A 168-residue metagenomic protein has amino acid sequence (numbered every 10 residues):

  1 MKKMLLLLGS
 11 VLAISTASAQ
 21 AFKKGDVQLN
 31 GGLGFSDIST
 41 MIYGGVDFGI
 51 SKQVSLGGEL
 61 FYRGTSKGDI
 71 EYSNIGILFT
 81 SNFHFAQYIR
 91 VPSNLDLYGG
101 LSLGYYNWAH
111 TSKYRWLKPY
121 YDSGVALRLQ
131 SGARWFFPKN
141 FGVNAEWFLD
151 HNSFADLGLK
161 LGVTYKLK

Functional and structural regions predicted by a protein language model:
M1-K24: Cleavable N-terminal export/targeting peptides
Q20-D26, Q53, A86-D96, F137-N140: Short loop/turn motifs that connect adjacent beta-strands in outer-membrane beta-barrel proteins
K23-D37, S55-S66, G99-Y105, F141-H151: Transmembrane beta-strand segments that form the barrel wall of outer-membrane beta-barrel proteins
N30-Y43, S66-S73, D122-V125, W147-K160: Solvent-exposed loop/turn segments connecting transmembrane beta-strands in outer-membrane beta-barrel proteins
L33-F35, F48, F83-Q87, A133-W135 (+2 more regions): Residue-level signature of outer-membrane beta-barrel architecture
V46, L56-L60, V163: Membrane-embedded beta-strands that build the outer-membrane beta-barrel scaffold
E59-L127: Outer-membrane beta-barrel translocator/channel fold
L78-H84, A155-K168: Outer-membrane beta-barrel "beta-signal"
